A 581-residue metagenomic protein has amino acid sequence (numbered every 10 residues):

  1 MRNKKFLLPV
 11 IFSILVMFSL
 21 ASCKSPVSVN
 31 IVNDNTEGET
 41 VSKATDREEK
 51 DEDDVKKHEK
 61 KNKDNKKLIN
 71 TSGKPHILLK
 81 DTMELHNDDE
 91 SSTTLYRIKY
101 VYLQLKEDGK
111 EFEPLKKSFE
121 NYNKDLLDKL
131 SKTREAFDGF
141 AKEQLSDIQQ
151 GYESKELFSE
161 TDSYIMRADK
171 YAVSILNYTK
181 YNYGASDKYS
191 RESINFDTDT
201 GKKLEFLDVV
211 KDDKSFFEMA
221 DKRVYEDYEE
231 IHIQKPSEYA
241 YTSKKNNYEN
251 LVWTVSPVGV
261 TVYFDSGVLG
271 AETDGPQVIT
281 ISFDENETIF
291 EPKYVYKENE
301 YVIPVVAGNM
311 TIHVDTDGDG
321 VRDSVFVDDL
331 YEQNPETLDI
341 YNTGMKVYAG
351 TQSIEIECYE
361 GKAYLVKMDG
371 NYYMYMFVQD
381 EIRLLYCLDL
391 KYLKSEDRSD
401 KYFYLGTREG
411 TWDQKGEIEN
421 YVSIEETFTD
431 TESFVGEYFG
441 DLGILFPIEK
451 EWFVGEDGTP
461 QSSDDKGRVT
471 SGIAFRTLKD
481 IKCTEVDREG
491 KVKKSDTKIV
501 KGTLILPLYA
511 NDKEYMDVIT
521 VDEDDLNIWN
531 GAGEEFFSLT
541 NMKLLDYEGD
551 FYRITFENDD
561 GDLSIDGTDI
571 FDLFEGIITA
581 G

Functional and structural regions predicted by a protein language model:
M1-V10: Bacterial N-terminal signal peptides that target proteins for export
V10-V16: Hydrophobic helical h-region of N-terminal Sec-dependent signal peptides in bacterial secretory/periplasmic proteins
S19-S22: C-terminal motif of bacterial Sec signal peptides marking the signal peptidase cleavage site
K24-R47, D51-T316, L330, G361 (+5 more regions): Compositionally biased intrinsically disordered regions enriched in Thr/Gly
D54-N87, V255-G308, L390-G581: Acidic, small-residue rich beta-repeat scaffolds with periodic aromatic anchors
Y178-Y183, F264-G270, V327-N334, Y341-G344 (+8 more regions): Short, flexible beta-strand-to-coil junctions
A307, T311-Q333, K367-M374, P460: Acidic, glycine-anchored loop motifs typical of Ca2+
T351-E357: A short beta-strand motif characteristic of beta-propeller blades
